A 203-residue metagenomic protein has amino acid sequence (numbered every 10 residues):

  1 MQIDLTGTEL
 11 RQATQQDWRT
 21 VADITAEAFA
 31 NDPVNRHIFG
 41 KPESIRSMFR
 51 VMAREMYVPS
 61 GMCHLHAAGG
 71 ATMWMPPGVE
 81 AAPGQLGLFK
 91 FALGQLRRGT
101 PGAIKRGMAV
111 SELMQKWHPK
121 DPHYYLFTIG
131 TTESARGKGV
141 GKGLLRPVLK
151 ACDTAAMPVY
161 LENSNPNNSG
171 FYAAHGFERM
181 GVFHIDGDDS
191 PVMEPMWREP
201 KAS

Functional and structural regions predicted by a protein language model:
E9-D23: A short beta-loop-alpha structural element at the N-terminal edge of CoA-dependent acyl/N-acetyltransferase catalytic
G40-M62: Active-site rim helix/loop that mediates acceptor-substrate recognition in acyltransferases
V58-M75: Conserved beta-hairpin
A71-G130, R136, G187-D188, S203: Conserved acyl-donor/pantetheine-binding loop and adjacent beta-alpha core of acyl/acetyltransferases and related
P122-Y125, A151-S164: Conserved GNAT acetyl-CoA-binding A-motif
G137-K150: Conserved acetyl-CoA-binding loop-helix of GNAT-fold acetyltransferases
K142, T154-A156, N165-V182: Conserved active-site alpha-helix within GNAT-family acetyltransferase domains
M157, L161-P166, I185-S203: C-terminal "cap" of GNAT-fold acetyltransferases
